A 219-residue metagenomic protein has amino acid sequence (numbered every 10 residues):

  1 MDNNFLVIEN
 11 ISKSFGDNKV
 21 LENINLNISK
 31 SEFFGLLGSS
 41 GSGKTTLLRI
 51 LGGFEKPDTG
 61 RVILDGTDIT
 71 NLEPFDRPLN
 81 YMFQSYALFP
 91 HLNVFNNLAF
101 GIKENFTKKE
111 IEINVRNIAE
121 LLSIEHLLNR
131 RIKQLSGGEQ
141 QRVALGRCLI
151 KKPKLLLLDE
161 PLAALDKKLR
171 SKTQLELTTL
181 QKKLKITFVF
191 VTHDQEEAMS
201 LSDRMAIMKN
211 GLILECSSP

Functional and structural regions predicted by a protein language model:
L37-S39: The feature captures the beta-strand-to-loop junction immediately N-terminal to the Walker
G52: Helix-to-loop junction immediately C-terminal to a conserved catalytic motif
D68, F106-L127, T178-K185: Conserved ABC ATPase "signature" region
R131-L135, E139: Conserved ABC ATPase signature
I150-K154: A short, proline-enriched helix->beta-strand linker immediately N-terminal to the Walker B motif in ABC-type P-loop
